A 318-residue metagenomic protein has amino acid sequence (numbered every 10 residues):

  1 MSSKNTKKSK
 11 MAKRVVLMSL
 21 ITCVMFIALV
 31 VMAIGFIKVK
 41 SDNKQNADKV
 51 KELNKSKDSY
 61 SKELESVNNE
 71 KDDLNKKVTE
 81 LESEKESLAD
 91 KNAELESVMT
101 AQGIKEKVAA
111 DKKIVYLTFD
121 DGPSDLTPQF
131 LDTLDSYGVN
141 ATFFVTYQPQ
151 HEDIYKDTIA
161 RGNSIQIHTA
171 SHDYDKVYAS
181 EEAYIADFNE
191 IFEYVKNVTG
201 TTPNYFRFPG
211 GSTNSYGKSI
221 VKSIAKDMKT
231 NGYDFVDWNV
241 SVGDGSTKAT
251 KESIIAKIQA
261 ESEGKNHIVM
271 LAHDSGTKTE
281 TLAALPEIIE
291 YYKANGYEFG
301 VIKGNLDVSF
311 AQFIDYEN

Functional and structural regions predicted by a protein language model:
M1-K13: N-terminal Lys/Arg-rich, disordered targeting/topogenic segments
A12-V16, E181: Structural motif marking the loop-to-transmembrane transition
M18-A33: Hydrophobic membrane-insertion alpha-helices, especially the h-region of bacterial N-terminal signal peptides
A33-T118, P123-Q129, S136, I154 (+3 more regions): N-terminal pre-catalytic segment of deacetylase/amide-hydrolase enzymes
S61, N68, L117-T118, A141-T142 (+3 more regions): Short, contiguous strand/loop micro-motifs
E94-A183, D187-Y194, T201-T202: Active-site beta->alpha N-cap acidic-glycine motif
Q129, D175-L271, S275-K293, Y297-E298 (+2 more regions): Catalytic domains of cell-wall/extracellular-matrix polysaccharide-remodeling enzymes, centered on de-N-acetylation
